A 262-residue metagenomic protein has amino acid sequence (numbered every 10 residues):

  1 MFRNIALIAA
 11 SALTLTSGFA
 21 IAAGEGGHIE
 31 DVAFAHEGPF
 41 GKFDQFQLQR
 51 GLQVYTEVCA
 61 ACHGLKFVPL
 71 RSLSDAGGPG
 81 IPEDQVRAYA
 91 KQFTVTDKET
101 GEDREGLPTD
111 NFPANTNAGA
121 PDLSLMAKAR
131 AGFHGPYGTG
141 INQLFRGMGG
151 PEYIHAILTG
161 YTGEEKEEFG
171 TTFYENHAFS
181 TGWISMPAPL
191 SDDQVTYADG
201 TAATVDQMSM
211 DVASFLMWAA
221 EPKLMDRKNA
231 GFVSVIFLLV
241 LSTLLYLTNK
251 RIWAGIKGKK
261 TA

Functional and structural regions predicted by a protein language model:
M1-A9: Bacterial N-terminal signal peptides that target proteins for export
I8-S17: Bacterial N-terminal signal peptides
G18-G24: Sec/Tat signal peptide C-region and signal peptidase I cleavage site
H28-Q53, G64-G78, G200-A202, A220 (+1 more regions): Electrostatic cytochrome c docking/interface patches
Y55-K66, V212: The canonical Cys-X-X-Cys-His
K91-W183: Membrane-proximal low-complexity regions enriched in glycine and acidic/polar residues
A178-S180, M186-E221: Extended, hydrophilic extramembrane loops/domains of integral membrane proteins
R227-A262: Juxtamembrane interface at the cytosolic side of transmembrane helices
